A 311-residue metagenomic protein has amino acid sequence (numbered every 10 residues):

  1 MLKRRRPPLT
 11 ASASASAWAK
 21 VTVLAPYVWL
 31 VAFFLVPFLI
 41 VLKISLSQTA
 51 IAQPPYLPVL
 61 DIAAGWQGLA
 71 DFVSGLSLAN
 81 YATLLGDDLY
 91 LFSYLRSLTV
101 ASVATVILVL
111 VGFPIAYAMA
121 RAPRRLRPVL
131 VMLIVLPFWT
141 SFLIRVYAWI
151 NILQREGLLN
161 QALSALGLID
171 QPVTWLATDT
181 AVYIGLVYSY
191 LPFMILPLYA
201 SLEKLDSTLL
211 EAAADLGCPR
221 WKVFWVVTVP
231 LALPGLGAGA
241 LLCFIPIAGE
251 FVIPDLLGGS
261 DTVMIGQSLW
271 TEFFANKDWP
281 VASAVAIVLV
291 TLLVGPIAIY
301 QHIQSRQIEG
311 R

Functional and structural regions predicted by a protein language model:
L2-Q48, A118, P128, M132: N-terminal signal-anchor/first transmembrane alpha helix
L2-R4, Y199-A214, W225, P280-R311: C-terminal transmembrane helix and the adjacent membrane-cytosol boundary/short C-terminal tail of inner/organellar
R5-L9, G68-D71, V146-V187, W221 (+1 more regions): Membrane-interfacial helix termini and adjacent extracytoplasmic/periplasmic loops of multi-pass transporters
A13-A19, T49, Y81, D88 (+2 more regions): Interhelical loop and adjacent transmembrane-helix boundary motif in polytopic membrane transport permeases
A19-V23, P114-W149, L210-E211, F224 (+1 more regions): Cytoplasmic-entry segments and transmembrane alpha-helices of multi-pass inner-membrane transporters
A25, M132, L136, Y188 (+2 more regions): Transmembrane alpha-helices
V36-D88, I152, E156, G259-S260 (+1 more regions): Short membrane-interfacial helix/loop motifs at transmembrane-helix boundaries
D87-R121: Transmembrane alpha-helix signature in integral membrane proteins
